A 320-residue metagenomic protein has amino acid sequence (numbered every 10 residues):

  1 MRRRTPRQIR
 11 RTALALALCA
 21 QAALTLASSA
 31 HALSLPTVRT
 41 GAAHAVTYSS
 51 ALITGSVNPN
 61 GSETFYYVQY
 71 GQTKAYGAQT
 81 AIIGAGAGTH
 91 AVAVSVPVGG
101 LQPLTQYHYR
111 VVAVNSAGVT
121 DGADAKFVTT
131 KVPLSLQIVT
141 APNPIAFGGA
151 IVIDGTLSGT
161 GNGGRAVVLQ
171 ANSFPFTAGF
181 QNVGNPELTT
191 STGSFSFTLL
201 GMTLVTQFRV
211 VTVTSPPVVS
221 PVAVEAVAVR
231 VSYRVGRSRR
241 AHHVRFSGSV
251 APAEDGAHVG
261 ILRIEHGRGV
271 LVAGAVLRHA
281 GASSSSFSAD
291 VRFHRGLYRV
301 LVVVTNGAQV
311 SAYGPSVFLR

Functional and structural regions predicted by a protein language model:
R2-L16: Bacterial N-terminal signal peptides that target proteins for export
R10, I83-G84, V139, A146: Residues marking helix boundaries in flexible regions
R11-T12, A22, Y109, I264: Hydrophobic alpha-helical segments, especially transmembrane helices and their immediate juxtamembrane helical caps
A15-T25: Bacterial N-terminal signal peptides
C19, V38-H44, V139-P142: General secondary-structure propensity
A27-S29: N-terminal signal peptide c-region/cleavage motif recognized by signal peptidases
H31-V132: Short, surface-exposed linear motifs at loops/turns and structural transition points
T64-Y66, T105-Q106, A113, T130-R320: Low-complexity, Ser/Thr/Pro-rich intrinsically disordered linker/stalk segments at domain junctions
